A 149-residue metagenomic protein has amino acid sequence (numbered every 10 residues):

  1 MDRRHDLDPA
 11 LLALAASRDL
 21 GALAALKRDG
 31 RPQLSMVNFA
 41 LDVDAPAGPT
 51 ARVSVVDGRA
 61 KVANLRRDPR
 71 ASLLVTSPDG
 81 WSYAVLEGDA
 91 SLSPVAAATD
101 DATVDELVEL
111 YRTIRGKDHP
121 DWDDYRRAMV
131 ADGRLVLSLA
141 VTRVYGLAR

Functional and structural regions predicted by a protein language model:
M1-S17: Extreme N-terminal tail/first-helix region
D2-R3, S82-R149: Charged, gly/pro-rich active-site loop segments
D8, G58-R59, W122: Structural motif corresponding to alpha-helix initiation and N-cap regions
A15-A16, A63-R67, V130: Alpha-helix boundary recognition
R18-D57, A63, A71-V75, A84-V85: Short beta-strand segments
D19-L20, R70, H119, V144: Generic structural signal for secondary-structure transition and capping sites
D57-G58, S77-D79, A96: Short, acidic/turn-prone active-site loops that include or flank metal/cofactor- and phosphate-binding residues
R67-A71, T113-G116: Short, intrinsically disordered, mixed-charge
